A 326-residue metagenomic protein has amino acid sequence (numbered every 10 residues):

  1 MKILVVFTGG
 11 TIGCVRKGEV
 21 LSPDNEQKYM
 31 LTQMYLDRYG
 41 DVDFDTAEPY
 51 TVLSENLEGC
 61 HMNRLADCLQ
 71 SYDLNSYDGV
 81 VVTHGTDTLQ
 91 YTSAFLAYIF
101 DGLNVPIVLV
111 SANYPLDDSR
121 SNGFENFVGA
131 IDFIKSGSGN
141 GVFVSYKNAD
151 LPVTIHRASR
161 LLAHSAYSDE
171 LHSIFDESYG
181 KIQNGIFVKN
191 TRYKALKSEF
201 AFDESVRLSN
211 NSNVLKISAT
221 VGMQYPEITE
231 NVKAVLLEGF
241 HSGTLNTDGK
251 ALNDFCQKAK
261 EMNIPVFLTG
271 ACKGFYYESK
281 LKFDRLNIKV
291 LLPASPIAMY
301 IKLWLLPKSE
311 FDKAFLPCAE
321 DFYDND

Functional and structural regions predicted by a protein language model:
M1-Y225, E230-D326: Active-site histidine-anchored catalytic micro-motif
